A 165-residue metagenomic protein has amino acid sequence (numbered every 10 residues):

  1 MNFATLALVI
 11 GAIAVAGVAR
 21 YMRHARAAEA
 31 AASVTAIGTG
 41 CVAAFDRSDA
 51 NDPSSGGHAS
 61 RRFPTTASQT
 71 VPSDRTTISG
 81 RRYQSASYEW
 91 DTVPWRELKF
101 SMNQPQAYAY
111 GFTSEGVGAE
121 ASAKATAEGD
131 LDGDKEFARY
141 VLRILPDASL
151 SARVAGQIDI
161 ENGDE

Functional and structural regions predicted by a protein language model:
M1-T35, G40, A44-R47: Amphipathic alpha-helical segments typified by the pilin-like N-terminal helix that continues immediately C-terminal
A31, A36, C41-F100: Short, glycine/small-hydrophobic-rich surface segments
A36, E115-G116: Extracytoplasmic low-complexity repetitive segments enriched in small/polar residues
P53, D130-F137: Acidic, glycine-anchored loop motifs typical of Ca2+
W95-E115: Intrinsically disordered, low-complexity regions enriched in Pro/Ser/Thr/Gly and acidic residues
F137-E165: Low-complexity, S/T/G/P-rich flexible repeat/linker segments used as non-globular hinges and stalks within
